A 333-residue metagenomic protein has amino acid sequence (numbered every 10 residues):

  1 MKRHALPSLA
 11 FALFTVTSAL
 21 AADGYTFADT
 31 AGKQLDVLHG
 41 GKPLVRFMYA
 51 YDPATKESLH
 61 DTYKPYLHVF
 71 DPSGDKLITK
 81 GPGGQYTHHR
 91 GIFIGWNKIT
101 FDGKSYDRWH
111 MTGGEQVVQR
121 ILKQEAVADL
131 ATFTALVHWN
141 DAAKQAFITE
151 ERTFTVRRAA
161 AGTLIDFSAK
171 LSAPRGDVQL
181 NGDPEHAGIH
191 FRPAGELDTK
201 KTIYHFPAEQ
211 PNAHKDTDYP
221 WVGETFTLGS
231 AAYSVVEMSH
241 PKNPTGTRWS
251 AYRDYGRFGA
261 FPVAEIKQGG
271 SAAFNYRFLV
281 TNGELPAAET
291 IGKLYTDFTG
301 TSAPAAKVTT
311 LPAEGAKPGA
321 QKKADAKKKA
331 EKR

Functional and structural regions predicted by a protein language model:
M1-L9: Bacterial N-terminal signal peptides that target proteins for export
S8-S18: Bacterial N-terminal signal peptides
A22-D23, E314-R333: Mature soluble domains of exported/periplasmic/lumenal proteins and thiol-rich metal-chelating peptides
A22-T87, S168: Beta-strand-rich N-terminal accessory domains
F47-A50, S58-H60, R158-I203: Acidic (Asp/Glu-rich), glycine- and aromatic
T87-A161: Extended, loop-rich substrate-binding clefts of extracytoplasmic carbohydrate-active enzymes
P184-I189, E196-Q268: Trp/Gly-enriched beta-strand surface patches
V235-K323: Beta-strand-rich recognition/accessory modules
